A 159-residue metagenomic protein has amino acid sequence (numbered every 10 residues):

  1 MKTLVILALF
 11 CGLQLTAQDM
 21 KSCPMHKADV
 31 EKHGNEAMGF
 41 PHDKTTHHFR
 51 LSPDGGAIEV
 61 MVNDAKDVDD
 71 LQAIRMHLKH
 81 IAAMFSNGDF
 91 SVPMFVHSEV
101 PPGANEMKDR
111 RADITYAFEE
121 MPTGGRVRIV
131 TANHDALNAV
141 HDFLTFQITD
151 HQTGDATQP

Functional and structural regions predicted by a protein language model:
M1-L4, Q18: Positively charged n-region of N-terminal signal peptides that target proteins for export
T3-G12: Sec-dependent N-terminal signal peptides
L15-P159: Intrinsically disordered, low-complexity terminal tails/loops enriched in metal-binding residues
